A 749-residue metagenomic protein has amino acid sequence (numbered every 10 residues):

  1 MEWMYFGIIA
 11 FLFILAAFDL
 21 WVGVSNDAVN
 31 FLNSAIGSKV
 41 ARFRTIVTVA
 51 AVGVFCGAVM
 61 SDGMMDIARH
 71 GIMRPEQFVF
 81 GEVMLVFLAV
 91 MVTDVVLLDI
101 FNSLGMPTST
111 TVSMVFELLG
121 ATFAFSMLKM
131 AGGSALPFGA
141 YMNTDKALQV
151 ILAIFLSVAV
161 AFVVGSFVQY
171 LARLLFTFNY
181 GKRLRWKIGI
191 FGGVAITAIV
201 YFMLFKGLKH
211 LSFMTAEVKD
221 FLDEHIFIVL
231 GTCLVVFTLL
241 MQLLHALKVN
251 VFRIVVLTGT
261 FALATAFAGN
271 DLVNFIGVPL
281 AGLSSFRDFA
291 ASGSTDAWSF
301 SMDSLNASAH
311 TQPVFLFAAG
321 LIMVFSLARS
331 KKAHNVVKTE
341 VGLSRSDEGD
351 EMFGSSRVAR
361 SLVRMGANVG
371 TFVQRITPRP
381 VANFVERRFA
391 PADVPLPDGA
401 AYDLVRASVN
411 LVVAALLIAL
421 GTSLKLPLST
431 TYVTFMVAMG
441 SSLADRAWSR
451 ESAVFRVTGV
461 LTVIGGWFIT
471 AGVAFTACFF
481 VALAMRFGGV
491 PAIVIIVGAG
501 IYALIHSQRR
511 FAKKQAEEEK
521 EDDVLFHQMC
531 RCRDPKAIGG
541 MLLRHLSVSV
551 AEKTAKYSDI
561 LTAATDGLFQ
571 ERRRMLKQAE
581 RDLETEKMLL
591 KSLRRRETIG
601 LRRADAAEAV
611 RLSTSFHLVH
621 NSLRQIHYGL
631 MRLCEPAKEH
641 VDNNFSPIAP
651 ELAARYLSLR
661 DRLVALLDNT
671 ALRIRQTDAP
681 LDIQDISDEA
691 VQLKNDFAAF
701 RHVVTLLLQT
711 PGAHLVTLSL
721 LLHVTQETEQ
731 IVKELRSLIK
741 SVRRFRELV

Functional and structural regions predicted by a protein language model:
E2-L424, M436-S549, T562-A563, Q578 (+2 more regions): Alpha-helical transmembrane segments and immediately membrane-proximal extracytoplasmic
L426-Y432: Transmembrane alpha-helix entry/boundary detector in multi-pass membrane proteins
R510-V749: Cytosolic, long alpha-helical scaffolding segments
